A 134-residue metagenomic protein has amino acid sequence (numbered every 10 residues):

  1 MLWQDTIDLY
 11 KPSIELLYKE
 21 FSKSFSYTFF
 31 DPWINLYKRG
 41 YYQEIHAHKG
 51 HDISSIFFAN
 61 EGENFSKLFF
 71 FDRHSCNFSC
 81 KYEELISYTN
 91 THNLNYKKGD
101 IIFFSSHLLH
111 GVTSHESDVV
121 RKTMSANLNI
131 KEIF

Functional and structural regions predicted by a protein language model:
M1-Y41, I45-H48: Signature of the catalytic double-stranded beta-helix
W3, T89, S117: Flexible, glycine- and charge-enriched loops at secondary-structure boundaries
Y18-S22, E63, E132: Secondary-structure transition/hinge residues
S26, A47-H51, E116-V120: A generic structural micro-feature
F30, N64-S66, V120: Residue-level signal for beta-strand positions within conserved beta-sheet cores that form or flank
I34-F103, T113, I133-F134: Catalytic core of non-heme Fe(II) oxygenases with the double-stranded beta-helix
S54-F57, D118-F134: A short hydrophobic beta-strand segment most commonly corresponding to one strand of the jelly-roll/cupin
L108-G111: Short, charged beta-turn/beta-strand-edge "cap" motif at the junction between a beta-strand and an adjacent loop
